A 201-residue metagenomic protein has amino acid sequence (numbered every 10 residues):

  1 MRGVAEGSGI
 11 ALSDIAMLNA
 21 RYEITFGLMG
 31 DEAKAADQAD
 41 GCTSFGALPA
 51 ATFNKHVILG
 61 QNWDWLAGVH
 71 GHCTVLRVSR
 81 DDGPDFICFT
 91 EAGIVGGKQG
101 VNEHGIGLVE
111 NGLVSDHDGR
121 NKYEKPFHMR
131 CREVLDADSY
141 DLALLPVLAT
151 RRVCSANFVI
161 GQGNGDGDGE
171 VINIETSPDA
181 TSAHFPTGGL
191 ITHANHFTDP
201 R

Functional and structural regions predicted by a protein language model:
R2-I10, A51-I58, N62-R201: C-terminal, well-structured catalytic/ligand-binding subdomain of enzymes
V4-G60: Gly/Pro-rich turn-and-neighbor structural signature
